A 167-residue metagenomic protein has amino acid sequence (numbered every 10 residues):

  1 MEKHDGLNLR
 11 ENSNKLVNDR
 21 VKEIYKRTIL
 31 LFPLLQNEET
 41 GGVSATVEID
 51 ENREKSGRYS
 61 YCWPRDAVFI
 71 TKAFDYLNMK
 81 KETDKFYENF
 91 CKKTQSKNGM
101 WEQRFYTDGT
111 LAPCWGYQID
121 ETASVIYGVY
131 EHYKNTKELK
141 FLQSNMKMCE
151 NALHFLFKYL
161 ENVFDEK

Functional and structural regions predicted by a protein language model:
M1, G6-N8, W63, L160 (+1 more regions): Tryptophan-centered motif/residue detector
M1-Y59, L139-K140: Acidic/polar, glycine-enriched structural segments that form the non-catalytic walls/loops of the carbohydrate-binding
R10, E48-E51, R104-L111, K167: Short linear capping/connector segments at secondary-structure termini
L35, E39-T40, K158-K167: C-terminal ends of transmembrane alpha-helices and the immediately adjacent extracellular/lumenal or cytosolic loop
Y59-V163: Aromatic-rich carbohydrate-recognition surfaces in CAZymes
